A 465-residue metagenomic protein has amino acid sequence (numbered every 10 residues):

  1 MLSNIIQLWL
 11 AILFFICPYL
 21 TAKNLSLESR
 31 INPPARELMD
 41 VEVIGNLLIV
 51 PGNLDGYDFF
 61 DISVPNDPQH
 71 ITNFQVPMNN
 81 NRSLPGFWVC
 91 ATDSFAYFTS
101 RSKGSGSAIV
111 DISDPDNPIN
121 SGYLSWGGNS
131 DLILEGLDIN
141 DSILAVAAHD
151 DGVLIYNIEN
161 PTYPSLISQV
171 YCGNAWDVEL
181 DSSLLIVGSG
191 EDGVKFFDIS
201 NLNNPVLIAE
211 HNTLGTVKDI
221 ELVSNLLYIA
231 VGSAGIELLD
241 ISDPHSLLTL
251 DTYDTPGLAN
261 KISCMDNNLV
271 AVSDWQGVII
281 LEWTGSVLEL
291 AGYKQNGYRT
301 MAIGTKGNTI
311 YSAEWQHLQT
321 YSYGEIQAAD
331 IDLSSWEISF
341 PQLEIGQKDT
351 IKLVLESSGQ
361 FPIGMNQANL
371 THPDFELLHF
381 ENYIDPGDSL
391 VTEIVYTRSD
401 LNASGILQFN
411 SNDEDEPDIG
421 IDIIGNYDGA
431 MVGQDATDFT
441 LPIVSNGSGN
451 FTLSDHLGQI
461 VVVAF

Functional and structural regions predicted by a protein language model:
M1-S3: N-terminal secretory signal peptides that target proteins for export/translocation
Q7-C17: Bacterial N-terminal signal peptides
A22-I326: Feature marking well-ordered beta-strand scaffolds used for ligand recognition
A22-S29, A328-S335, A430-T437: Boundary/junction segments of secreted and surface-exposed precursor proteins
N24, D67, N73, N204 (+6 more regions): Extracellular/lumenal ectodomain signal focusing on beta-strand-rich modules and carbohydrate-recognition contexts
E325-G429: Feature for long, exposed domains in two main contexts
N426-S454: N-terminal "domain-start" segment that seeds a small globular fold
F451-F465: Short active-site neighborhood of thiol/selenol oxidoreductases, capturing the structured segment around
